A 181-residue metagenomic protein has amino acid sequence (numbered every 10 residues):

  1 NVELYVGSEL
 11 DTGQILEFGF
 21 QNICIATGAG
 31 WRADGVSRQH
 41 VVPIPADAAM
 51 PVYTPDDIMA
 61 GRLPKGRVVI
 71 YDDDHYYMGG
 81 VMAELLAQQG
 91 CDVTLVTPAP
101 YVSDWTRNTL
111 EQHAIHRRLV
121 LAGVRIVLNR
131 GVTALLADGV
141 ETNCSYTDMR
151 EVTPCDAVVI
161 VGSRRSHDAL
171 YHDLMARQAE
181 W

Functional and structural regions predicted by a protein language model:
N1-A33, A46-A49, D57, L63-P64 (+1 more regions): A Rossmann-like FAD-binding core segment of flavoenzymes
V36-S37: Glycine-rich phosphate/pyrophosphate-binding loop and adjacent beta-alpha nucleotide/cofactor-binding cores
V41-P43: Short boundary/hinge segments that flank catalytic cores
V52, A179-W181: Glycine-rich loop(s) and the adjacent beta-strand/alpha-helix scaffold that form part
D57-M59, Y77-M78: Iron-sulfur cluster-binding electron-transfer modules in prokaryotic oxidoreductases
K65-V93: Rossmann-like NAD(P)H-binding beta-loop-alpha module
